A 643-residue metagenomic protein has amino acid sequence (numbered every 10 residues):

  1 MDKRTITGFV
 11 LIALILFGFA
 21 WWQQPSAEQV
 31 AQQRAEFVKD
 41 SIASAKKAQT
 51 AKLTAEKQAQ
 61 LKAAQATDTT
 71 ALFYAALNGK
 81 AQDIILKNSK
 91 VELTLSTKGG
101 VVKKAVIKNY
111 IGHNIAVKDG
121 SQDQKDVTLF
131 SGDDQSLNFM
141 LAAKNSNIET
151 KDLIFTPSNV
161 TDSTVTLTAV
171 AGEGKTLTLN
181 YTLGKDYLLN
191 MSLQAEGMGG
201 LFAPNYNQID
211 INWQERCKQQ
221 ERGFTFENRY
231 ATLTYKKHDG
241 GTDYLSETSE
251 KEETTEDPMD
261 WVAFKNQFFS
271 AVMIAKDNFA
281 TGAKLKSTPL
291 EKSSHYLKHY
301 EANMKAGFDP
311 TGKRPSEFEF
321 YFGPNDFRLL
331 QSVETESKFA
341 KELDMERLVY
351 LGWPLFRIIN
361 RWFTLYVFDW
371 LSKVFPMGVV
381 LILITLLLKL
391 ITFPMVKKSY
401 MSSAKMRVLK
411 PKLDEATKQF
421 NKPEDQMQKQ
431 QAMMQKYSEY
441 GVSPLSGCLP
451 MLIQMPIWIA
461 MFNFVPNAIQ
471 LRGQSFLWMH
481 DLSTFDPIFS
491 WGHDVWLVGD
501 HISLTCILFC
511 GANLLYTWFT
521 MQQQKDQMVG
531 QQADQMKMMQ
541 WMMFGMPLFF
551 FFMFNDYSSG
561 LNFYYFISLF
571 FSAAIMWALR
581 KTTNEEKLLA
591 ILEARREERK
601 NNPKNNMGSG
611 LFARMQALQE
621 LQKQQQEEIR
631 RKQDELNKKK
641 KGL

Functional and structural regions predicted by a protein language model:
M1-K57, L95, L193-E196, N205 (+7 more regions): Helix-loop-helix
A48-A81: Short, Gly/Pro- and small/polar-rich lid/capping loops
T69, A75-L77, K87, S246 (+3 more regions): General structural signal for secondary-structure boundaries
A76-D344: Soluble non-transmembrane domains of integral membrane proteins
